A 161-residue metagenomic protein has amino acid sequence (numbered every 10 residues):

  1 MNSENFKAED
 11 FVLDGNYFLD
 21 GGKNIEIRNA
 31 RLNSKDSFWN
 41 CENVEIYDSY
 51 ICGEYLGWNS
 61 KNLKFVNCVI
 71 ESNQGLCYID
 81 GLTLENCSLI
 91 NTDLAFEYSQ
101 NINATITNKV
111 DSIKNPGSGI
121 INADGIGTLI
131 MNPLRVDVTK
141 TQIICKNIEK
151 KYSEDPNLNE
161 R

Functional and structural regions predicted by a protein language model:
M1-R161: Long, distal/terminal scaffolding or interaction modules with repetitive or compositionally biased sequence
